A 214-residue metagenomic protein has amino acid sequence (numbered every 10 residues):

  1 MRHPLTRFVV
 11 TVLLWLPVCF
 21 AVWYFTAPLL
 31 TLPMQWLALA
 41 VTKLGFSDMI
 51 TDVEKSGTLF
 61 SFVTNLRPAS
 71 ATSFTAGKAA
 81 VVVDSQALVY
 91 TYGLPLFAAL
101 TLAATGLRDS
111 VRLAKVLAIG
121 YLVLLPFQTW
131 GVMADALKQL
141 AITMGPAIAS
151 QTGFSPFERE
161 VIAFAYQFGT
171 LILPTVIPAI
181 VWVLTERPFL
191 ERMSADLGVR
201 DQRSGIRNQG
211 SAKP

Functional and structural regions predicted by a protein language model:
R2-P17, V111-V123: Alpha-helical transmembrane segments and their helix-start/interface "positive-inside/aromatic belt" motifs in integral
L5-M49: N-terminal signal-anchor transmembrane alpha helix
W15-P28, A118-L137: Hydrophobic alpha-helical membrane-insertion segments
L59-L100: Individual transmembrane alpha-helix segments
V83-Y90, P156-I180: Hydrophobic alpha-helical transmembrane segments
Y92-S110, L171-A195: Transmembrane alpha-helical segments in integral membrane proteins
T129-T152: Juxtamembrane non-transmembrane "cap" segments at the membrane-aqueous interface of multi-pass membrane proteins
A195-P214: Short, basic, low-complexity termini and linkers enriched in Ser/Thr/Gly/Pro that act as targeting/leader peptides
